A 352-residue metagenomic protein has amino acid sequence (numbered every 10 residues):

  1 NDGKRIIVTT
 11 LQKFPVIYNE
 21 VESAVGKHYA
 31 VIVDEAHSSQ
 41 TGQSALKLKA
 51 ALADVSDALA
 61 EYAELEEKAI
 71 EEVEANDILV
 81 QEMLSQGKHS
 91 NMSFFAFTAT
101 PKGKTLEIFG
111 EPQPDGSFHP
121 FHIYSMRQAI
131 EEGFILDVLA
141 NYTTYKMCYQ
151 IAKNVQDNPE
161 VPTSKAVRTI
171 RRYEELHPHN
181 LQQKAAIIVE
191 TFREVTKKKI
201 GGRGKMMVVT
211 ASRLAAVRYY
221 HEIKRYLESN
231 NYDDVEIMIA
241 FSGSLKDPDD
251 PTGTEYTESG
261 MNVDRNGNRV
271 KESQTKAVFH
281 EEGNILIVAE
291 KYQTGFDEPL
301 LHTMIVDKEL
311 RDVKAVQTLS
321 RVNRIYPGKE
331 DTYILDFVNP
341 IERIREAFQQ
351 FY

Functional and structural regions predicted by a protein language model:
N1-Y352: RecA-like P-loop NTPase motor core of helicase/translocase proteins
